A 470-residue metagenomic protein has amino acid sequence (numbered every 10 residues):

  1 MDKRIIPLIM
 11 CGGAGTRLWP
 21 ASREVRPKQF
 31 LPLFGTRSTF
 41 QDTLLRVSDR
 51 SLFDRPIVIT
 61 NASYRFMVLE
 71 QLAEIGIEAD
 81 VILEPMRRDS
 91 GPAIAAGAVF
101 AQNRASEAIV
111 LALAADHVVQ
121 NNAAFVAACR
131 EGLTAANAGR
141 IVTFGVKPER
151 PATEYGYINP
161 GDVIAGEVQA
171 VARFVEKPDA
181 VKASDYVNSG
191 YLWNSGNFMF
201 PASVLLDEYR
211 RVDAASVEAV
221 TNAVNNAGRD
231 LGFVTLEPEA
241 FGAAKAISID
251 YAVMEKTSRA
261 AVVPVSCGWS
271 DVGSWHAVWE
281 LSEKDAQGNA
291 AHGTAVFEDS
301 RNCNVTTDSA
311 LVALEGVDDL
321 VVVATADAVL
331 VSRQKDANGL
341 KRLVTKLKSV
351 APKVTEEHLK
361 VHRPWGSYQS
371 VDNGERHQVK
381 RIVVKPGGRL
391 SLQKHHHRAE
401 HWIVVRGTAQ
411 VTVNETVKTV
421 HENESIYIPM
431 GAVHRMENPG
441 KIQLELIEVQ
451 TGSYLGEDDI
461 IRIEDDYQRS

Functional and structural regions predicted by a protein language model:
M1-I9, T16-P27, P32-A114, V118-A124 (+3 more regions): Conserved N-terminal catalytic core of the sugar/cofactor nucleotidyltransferase
D2-R4, S203-I403, T408-Y427, H434 (+3 more regions): Left-handed beta-helix
K3-I5, F53-D54, I77-E78, A105-A108 (+9 more regions): Short coil/turn connectors at secondary-structure junctions
G12, N61-A62, P85, L113-A115 (+13 more regions): Fold-independent oxyanion-binding glycine-rich loops and adjacent beta-strand/coil segments at enzyme active sites
G35, L45, D49-L52, A73 (+12 more regions): Generic secondary-structure signature for well-ordered alpha-helical cores
R87-P92, R150-A152, A180-V181, W269-S270 (+1 more regions): A short acidic, often aromatic-flanked loop/helix-cap motif at beta-alpha or helix-coil junctions that lines enzyme
N121-A243, A261: Conserved core of the sugar-phosphate nucleotidyltransferase
L446: Noncatalytic nucleic-acid binding interfaces
